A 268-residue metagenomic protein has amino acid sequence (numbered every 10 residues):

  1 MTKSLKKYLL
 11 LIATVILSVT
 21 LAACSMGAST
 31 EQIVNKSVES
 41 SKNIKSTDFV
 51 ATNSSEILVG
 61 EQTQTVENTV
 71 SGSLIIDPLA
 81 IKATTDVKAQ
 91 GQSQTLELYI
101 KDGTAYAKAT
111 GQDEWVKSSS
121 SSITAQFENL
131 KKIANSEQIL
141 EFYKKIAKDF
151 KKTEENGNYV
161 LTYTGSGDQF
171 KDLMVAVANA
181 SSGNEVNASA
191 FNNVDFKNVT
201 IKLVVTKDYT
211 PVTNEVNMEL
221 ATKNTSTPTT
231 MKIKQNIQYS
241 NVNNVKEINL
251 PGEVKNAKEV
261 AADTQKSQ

Functional and structural regions predicted by a protein language model:
T2-I12: Bacterial N-terminal signal peptides that target proteins for export
V19-A23: C-terminal motif of bacterial Sec signal peptides marking the signal peptidase cleavage site
S25-Q268: Subset-of-secretome marker
